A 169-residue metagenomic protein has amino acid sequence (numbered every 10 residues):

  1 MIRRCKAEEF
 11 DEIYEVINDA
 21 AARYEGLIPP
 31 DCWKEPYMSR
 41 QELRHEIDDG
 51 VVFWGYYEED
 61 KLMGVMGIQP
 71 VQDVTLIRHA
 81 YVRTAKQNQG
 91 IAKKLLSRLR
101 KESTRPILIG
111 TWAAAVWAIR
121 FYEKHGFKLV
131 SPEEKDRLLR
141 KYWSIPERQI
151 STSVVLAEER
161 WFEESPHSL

Functional and structural regions predicted by a protein language model:
M1-E15: A short beta-loop-alpha structural element at the N-terminal edge of CoA-dependent acyl/N-acetyltransferase catalytic
N18-L43: Conserved GNAT-fold acetyl-CoA-binding loop/helix
Q41-W54, Q149-T152: A short helix-loop-beta-strand connector motif used in the catalytic cores of GNAT acetyltransferases and, in some
G55, K61-Q69, L76-Y81: Conserved beta-strand in the GNAT
A80-Q87, T111-A113: A short, internal acetyl-CoA/4′-phosphopantetheine-binding micro-motif in the GNAT/acyltransferase core
V82, N88-K101, K124: Conserved acetyl-CoA-binding loop-helix of GNAT-fold acetyltransferases
K93, A114-Q149: Conserved active-site alpha-helix within GNAT-family acetyltransferase domains
K101-A114: Conserved GNAT acetyl-CoA-binding A-motif
